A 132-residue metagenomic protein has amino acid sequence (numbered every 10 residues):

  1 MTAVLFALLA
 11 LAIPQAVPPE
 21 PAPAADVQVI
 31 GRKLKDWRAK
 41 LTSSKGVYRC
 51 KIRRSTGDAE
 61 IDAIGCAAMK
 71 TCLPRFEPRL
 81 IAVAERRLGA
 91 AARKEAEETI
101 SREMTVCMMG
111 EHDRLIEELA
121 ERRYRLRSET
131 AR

Functional and structural regions predicted by a protein language model:
T2-P14: Sec-dependent N-terminal signal peptides
P18-R132: Post-signal/leader-peptide non-cytosolic segments of secretory proteins
